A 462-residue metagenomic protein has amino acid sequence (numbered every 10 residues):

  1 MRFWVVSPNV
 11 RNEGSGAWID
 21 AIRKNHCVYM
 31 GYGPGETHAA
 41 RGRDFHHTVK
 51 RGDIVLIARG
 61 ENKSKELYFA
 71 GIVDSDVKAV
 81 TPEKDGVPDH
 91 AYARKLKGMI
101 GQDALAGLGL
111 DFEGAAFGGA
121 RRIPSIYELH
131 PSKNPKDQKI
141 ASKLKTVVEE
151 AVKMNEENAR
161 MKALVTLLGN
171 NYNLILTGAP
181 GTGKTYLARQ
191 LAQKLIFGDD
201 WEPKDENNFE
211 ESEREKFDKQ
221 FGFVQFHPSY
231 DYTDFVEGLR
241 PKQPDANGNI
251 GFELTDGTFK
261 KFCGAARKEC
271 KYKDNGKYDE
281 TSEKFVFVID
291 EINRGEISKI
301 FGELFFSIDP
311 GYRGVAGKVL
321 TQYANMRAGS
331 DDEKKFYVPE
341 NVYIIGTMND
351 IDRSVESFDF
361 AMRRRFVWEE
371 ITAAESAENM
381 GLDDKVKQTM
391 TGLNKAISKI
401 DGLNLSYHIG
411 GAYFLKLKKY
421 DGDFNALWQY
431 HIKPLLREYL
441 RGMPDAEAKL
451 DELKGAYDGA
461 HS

Functional and structural regions predicted by a protein language model:
M1, I22-R23, C27-A40, D44 (+2 more regions): C-terminal regulatory/interaction module of P-loop NTP-utilizing enzymes
M1-G16, P82-E157: Contiguous surface segments at macromolecular interaction interfaces
V5-N9, A58, G198: Predominantly extracellular/luminal cell-surface or secreted proteins
N9-R11, R59-K65, K418: Short, flexible beta-strand-to-coil junctions
V10, S75, G98-D103, P228 (+1 more regions): Non-catalytic surface loops within mature trypsin-like serine protease
V10-E13, D76, D309-Y312: Acidic glycine-/aspartate-rich tracts in secreted/extracellular proteins
E13-S15, S64, K78-T81, K184 (+1 more regions): Eukaryotic short linear interaction motifs
R23-L108: Structured alpha/beta reader/binder surfaces that contact nucleic acids or chromatin modification marks
